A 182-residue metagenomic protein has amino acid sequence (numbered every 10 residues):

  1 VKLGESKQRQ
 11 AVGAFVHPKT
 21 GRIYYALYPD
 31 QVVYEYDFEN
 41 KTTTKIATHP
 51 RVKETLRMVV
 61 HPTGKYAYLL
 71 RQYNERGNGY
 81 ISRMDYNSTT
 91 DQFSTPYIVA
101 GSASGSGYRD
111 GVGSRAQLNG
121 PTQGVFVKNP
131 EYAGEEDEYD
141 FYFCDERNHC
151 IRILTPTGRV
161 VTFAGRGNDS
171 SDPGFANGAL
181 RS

Functional and structural regions predicted by a protein language model:
V1-V12, N40-E54, D91-T122, R159-S182: Gly/Pro-rich loop segments of beta-rich domains
A14, M58, G124-V125: Hydrophobic core register within WD40 beta-propeller blades
H17, I23-P29, H61, A67-G77 (+1 more regions): Conserved beta-strand positions in repeat-built beta-propeller and related beta-rich domains
T20-G21, T42, G64-Y66, T122 (+3 more regions): Structural signal for glycine-centered tight turns and loop->strand junctions in beta-sheet-rich domains
Q31-Y34, G79-S82, H149-R152, R159: A short loop-to-beta-strand structural motif that recurs across blades of beta-propeller domains
F38, R83-D91: Short loop/turn segments immediately following beta-strands, especially the blade-tip and inter-blade linker loops
E75-R76, P130-E138: Intrinsically disordered, low-complexity Ser/Thr- and acidic-rich flexible linkers and loops, especially at boundaries
